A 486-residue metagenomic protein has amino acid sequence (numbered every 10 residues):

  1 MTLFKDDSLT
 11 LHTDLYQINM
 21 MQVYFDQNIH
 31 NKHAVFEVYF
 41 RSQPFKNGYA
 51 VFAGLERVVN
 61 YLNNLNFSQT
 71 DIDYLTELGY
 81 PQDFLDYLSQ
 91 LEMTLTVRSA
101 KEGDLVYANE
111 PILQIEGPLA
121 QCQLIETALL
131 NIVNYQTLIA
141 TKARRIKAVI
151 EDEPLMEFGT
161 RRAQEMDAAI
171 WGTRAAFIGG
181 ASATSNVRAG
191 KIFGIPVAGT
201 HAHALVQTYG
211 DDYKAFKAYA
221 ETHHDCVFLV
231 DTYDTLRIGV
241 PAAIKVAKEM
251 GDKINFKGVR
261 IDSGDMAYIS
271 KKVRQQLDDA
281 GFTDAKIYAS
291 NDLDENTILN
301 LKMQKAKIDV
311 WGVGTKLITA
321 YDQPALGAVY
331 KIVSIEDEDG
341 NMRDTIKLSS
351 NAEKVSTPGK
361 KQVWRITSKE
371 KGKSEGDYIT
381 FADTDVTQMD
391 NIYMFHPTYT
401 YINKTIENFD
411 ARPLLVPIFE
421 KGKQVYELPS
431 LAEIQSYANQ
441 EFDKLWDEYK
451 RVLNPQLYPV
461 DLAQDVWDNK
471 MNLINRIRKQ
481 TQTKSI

Functional and structural regions predicted by a protein language model:
T2-H33, S42-P44, G79, L85-T94 (+7 more regions): Buried, small/hydrophobic-residue-enriched core segments of structured protein domains
T2-K32, F36, K46-N47, A280 (+1 more regions): Gly/Ser/Thr/Ala-enriched C-terminal appendages of enzymes
K32-Q90: N-terminal, Lys/Arg-enriched amphipathic/low-complexity engagement segments that precede the first folded domain
G54-L55, L138, S430-I434: Short amphipathic alpha-helical segments
S68, P81, P118, Q164-E165 (+1 more regions): Generic structural signal for alpha-helix starts
D73-Y74, T141-R145, G159, K450-L457: Short coil/turn segments at secondary-structure boundaries
R98, Y288: General small-molecule cofactor/ligand-binding pocket signal
A198, V259, I287, D309-W311: Hydrophobic residues within beta-strands of alpha/beta enzymes
